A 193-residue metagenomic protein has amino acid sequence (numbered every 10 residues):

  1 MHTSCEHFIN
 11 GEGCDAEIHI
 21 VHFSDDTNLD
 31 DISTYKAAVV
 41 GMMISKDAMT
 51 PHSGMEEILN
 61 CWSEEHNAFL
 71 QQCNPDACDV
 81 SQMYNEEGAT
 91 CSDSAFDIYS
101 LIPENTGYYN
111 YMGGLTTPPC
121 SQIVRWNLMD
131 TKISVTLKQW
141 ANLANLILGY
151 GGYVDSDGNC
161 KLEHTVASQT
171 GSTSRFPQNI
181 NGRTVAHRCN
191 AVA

Functional and structural regions predicted by a protein language model:
M1-D15, H19-A193: Extracellular or lumenal secretory-pathway regions
